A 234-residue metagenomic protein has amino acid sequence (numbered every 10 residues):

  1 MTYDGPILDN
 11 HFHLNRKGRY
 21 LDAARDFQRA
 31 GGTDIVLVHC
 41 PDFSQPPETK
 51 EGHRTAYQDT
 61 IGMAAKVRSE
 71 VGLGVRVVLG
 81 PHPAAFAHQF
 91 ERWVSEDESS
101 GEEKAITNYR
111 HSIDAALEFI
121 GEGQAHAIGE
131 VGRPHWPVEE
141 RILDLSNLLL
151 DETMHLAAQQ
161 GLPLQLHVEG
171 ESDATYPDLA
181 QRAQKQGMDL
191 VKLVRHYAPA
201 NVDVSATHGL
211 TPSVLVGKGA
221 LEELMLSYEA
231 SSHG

Functional and structural regions predicted by a protein language model:
M1-Q160, L166, A174-D189, R195-D203 (+1 more regions): Mid-domain alpha/beta scaffold segments of enzyme catalytic cores
E169: Catalytic donor nucleotide-activated moiety binding site of glycosyltransferases and closely related
